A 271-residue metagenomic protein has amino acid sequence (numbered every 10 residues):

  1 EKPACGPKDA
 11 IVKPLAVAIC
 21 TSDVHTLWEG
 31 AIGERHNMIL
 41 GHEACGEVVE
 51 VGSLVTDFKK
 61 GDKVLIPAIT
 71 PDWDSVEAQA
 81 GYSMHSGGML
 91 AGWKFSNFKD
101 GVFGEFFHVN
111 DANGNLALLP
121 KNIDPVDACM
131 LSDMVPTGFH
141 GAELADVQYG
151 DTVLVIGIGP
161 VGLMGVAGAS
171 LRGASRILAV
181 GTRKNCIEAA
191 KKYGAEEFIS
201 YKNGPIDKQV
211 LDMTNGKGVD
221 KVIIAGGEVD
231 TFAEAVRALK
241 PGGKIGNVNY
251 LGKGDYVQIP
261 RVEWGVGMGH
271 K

Functional and structural regions predicted by a protein language model:
K2-A18, W28-E77, D100, P120-N122: Glycine-rich beta-strand-centered segment in the early N-terminal region that forms part of a ligand/cofactor-binding
K63, T152, G243-K244: Short glycine-centered segments of the SAM/dcSAM-binding site in methyltransferase folds
L65, D220-I223: N-terminal Rossmann-like NAD(P) cofactor-binding module of classical short-chain dehydrogenase/reductase
D72-I156: NAD(P)H dinucleotide-binding glycine-rich loop of Rossmann-like/cofactor-binding domains, especially the beta1-alpha1
L118-G204, K208: Mid-domain Rossmann-like dinucleotide-binding core that forms the NAD(H)/NADP(H) cofactor-binding site
E196, E228-K271: Glycine-rich phosphate-binding loop and adjacent beta-alpha segment of Rossmann(oid) nucleotide-cofactor-binding
I206-G216: Conserved amphipathic alpha-helix within the SDR
